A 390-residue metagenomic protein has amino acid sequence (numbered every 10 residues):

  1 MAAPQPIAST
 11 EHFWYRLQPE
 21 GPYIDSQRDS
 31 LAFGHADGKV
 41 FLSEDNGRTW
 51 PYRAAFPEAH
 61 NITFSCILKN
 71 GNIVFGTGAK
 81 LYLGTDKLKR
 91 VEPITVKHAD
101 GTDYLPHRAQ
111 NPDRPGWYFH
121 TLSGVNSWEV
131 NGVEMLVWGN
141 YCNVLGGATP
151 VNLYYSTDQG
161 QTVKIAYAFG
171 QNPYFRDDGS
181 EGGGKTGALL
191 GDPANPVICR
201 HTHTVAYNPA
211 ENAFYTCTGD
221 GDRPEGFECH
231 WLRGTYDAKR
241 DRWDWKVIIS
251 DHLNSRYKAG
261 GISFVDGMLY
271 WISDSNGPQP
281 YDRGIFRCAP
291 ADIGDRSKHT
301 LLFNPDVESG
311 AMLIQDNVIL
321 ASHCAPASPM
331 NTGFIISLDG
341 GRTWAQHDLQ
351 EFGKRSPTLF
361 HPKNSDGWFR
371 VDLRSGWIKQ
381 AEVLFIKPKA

Functional and structural regions predicted by a protein language model:
L17-Q27, T63-K69, R114-E134, N195-N212 (+3 more regions): Structural signature of eukaryotic scaffold interfaces centered on beta-propeller domains
D29-A32, G71-F75, N131-W138, E211-T216 (+3 more regions): Entry beta-strands of beta-propeller and related beta-repeat scaffolds
K39, A79-Y82, Y141-G147, D220-E225 (+3 more regions): Short glycine/acidic-enriched loop and turn motifs that connect beta-strands
S43-E44, G84, S156-T157, W231-Y236 (+2 more regions): Conserved Ser/Thr-centered positions that define the repeating blades of beta-propeller domains
P51-A55, R90-P106, V163-G182, R242-D251 (+2 more regions): Beta-propeller fold detector
P57-N61, W245-G260, R296-D316, R342-D366: Conserved blade-ending motifs and adjacent loop-strand segments that build the rim/top face of beta-propeller domains
K87-N143, G147-V151, I165-A194: Asp-box/WD-like beta-propeller blade repeats and closely related beta-sheet repeat scaffolds
S356-A390: Blade-level signature of beta-propeller repeat domains, shared across WD40, Kelch, NHL, RCC1 and BNR/Asp-box propellers
